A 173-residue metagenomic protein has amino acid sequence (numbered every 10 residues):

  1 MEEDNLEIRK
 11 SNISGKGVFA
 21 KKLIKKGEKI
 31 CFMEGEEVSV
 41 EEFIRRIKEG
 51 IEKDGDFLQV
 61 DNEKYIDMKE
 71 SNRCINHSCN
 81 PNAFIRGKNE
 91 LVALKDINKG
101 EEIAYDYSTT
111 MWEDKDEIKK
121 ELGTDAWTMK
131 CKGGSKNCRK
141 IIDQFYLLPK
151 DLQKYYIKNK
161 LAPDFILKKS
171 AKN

Functional and structural regions predicted by a protein language model:
M1-N173: Conserved catalytic SET/PR domain of SAM-dependent protein methyltransferases, capturing the structural core that binds
